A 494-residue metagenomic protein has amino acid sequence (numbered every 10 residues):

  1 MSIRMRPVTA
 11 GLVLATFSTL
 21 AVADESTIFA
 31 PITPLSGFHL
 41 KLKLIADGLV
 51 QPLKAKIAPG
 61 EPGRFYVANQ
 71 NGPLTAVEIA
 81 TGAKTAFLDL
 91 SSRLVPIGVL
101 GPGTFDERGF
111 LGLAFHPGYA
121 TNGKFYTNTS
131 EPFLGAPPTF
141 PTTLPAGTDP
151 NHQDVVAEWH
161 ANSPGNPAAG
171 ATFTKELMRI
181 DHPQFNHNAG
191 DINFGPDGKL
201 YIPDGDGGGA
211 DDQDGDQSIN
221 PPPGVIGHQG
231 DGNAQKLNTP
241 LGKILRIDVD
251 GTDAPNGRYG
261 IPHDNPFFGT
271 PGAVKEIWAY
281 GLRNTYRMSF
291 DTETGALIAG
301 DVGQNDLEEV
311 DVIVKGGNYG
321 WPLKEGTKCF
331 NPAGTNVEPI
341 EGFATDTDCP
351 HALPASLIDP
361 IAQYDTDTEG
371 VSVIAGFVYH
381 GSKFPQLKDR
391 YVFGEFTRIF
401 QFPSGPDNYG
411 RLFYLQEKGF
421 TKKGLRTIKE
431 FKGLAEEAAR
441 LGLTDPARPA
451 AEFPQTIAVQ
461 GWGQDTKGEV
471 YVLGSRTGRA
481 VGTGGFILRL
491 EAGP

Functional and structural regions predicted by a protein language model:
D24-L35, N71, L100-G103, R108-F110 (+7 more regions): Beta-propeller domain segments
L44-G72, V371-F377: Beta-strand-rich domains and repeat architectures in extracellular enzymes and scaffolds, especially beta-propellers
P59-P62, P117-T121, F194-G198, T292-T294 (+2 more regions): Residue-level detector of Asp-centered blade-edge/turn motifs that repeat once per structural unit in beta-propeller
V67-A68, T127-N128, I202-P203, A299-G300 (+2 more regions): Residue position within the beta-strands of beta-propeller blades
E78-G82, H160-P164, D250-G251, I313-G317 (+2 more regions): Short loop/turn segments that connect beta-strands within beta-propeller blades
A83-F115: Blade-loop segments of beta-propeller domains
T139-N193: Asp-box/WD-like beta-propeller blade repeats and closely related beta-sheet repeat scaffolds
G461-P494: Blade-level signature of beta-propeller repeat domains, shared across WD40, Kelch, NHL, RCC1 and BNR/Asp-box propellers
